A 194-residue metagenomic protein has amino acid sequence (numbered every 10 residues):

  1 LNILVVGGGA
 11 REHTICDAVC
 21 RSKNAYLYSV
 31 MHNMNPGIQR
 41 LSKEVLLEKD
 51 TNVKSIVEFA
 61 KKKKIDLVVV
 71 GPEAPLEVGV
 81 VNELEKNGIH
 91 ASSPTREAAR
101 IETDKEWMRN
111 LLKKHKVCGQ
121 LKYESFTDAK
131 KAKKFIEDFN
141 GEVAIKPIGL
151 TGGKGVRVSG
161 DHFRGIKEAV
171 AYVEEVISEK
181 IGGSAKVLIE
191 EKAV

Functional and structural regions predicted by a protein language model:
L1, N24-A25, K64-I65, N87-G88 (+5 more regions): Short coil/turn connectors at secondary-structure junctions
L1-E97: ATP-binding N-terminal substructure of ATP-dependent carboxylate-amine bond-forming enzymes
N33-M34, G149-T151, A193-V194: Glycine-rich beta-alpha junction loops
D50-K54, A129-K130, I166: Structural motif corresponding to alpha-helix initiation and N-cap regions
L67, N110, C118-L121, E142-A144 (+1 more regions): Conserved ATP-binding module of the ATP-grasp superfamily
V80-N87, E106, V158-D161: Glycine-rich loop at the start of a catalytic domain that most often binds anionic cofactors/ligands
S92-G155, G160: A conserved helix-loop-beta module that forms one wall/lid of the active-site cleft in ATP-utilizing catalytic domains
